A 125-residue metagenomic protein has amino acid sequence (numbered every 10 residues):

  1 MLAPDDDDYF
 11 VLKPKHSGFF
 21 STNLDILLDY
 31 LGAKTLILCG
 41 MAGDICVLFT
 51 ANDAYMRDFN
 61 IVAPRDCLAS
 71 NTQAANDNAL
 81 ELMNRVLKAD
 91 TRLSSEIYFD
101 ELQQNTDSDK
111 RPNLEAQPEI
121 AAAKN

Functional and structural regions predicted by a protein language model:
M1-N125: Active-site-adjacent betaalpha module
